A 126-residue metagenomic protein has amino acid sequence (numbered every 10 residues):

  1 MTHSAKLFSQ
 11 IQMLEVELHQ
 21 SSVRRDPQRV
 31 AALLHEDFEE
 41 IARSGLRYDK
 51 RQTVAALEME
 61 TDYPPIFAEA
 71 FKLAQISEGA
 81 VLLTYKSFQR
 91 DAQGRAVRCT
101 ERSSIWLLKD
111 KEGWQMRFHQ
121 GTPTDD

Functional and structural regions predicted by a protein language model:
T2-A32, D37-D126: A beta-strand edge to alpha-helix "cap/lid" segment located at domain peripheries
